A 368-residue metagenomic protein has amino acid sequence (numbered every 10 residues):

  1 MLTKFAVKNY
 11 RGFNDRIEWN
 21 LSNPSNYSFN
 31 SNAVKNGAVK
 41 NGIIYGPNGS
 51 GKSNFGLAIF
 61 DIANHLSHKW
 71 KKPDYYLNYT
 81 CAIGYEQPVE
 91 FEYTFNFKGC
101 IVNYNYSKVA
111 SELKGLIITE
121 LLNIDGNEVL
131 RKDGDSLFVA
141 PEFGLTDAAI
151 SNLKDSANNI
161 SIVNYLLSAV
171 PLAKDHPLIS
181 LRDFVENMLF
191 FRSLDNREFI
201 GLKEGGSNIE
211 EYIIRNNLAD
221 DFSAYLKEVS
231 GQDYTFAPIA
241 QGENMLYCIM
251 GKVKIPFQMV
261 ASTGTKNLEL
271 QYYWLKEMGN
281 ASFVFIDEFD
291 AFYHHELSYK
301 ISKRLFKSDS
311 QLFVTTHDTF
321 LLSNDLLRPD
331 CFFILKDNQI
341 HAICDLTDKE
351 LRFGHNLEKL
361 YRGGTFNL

Functional and structural regions predicted by a protein language model:
M1-F60: Pre-Walker A-like glycine/lysine-rich segment at the N-terminus of P-loop NTPase domains
M1-K4, Y299-L368: C-terminal lobe/lid and adjacent interdomain/linker elements of RecA-like ASCE P-loop ATPase modules
K4-K8, E18-N20, S67-W274, G279 (+1 more regions): Phosphate-coordinating catalytic segments in nucleotide- and nucleic-acid-processing enzymes
A58-A63, L322: DNA major-groove recognition helices of helix-turn-helix
F60, L66, W70, F353-L360: A generic "structured core" feature
S282-F283: The start of beta-strands in P-loop NTPase/AAA+ ATPase cores
D287-F289: Walker B catalytic acidic pair
A291-H295, Y299: Conserved D-loop-proximal element of ABC-family nucleotide-binding domains
